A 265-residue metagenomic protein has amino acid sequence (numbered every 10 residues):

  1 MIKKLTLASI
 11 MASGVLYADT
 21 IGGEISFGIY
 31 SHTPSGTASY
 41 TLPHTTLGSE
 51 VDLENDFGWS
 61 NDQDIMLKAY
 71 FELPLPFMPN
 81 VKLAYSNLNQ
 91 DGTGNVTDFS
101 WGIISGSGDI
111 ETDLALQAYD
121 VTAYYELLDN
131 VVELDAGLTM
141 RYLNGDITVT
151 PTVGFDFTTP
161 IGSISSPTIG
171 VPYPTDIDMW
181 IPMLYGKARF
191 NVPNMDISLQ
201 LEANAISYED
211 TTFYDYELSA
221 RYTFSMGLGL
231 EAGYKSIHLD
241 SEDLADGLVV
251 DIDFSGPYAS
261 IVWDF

Functional and structural regions predicted by a protein language model:
M1-G22: Cleavable N-terminal export/targeting peptides
G22, D253-F265: Outer-membrane beta-barrel "beta-signal"
I25-S31, V81-N87, A136-Y142, A188 (+3 more regions): Transmembrane beta-barrel strands of outer-membrane/channel proteins
F27, L67-L73, V121-Y125, L138-M140 (+4 more regions): Residues on the lipid-exposed face of transmembrane beta-strands in outer-membrane beta-barrel proteins
T33-D64, Y85-Q117, N144-M179, I206-Y208 (+1 more regions): Extracellular/periplasm-exposed beta-strand and loop segments of Gram-negative cell-envelope proteins, dominated by
F77-V81, V131-L134, N194-L199, G227-L230: Repeated loop/turn-to-beta-strand initiation elements of outer-membrane beta-barrel proteins
M179-Y185, T211-S219, G229, I252-Y258: Transmembrane beta-barrel architecture of outer membranes
D196-T211: Transmembrane beta-strand segments that form the barrel wall of outer-membrane beta-barrel proteins
